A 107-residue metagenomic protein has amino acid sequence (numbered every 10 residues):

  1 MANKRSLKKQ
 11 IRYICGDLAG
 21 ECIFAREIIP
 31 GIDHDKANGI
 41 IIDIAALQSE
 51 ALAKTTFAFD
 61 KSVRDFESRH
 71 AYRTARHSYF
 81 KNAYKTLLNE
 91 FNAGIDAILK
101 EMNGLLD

Functional and structural regions predicted by a protein language model:
M1-R5, I28-N38, T74: Short, surface-exposed loop/turn segments at secondary-structure junctions
N3-P30: Short terminal alpha-helical segments
I14-D17, G31, D35-L47: Alpha-helical segments in soluble extracytoplasmic regions
C22, R26, Q48, L52-T55: Short amphipathic alpha-helical segments enriched in hydrophobics
I40-I42, E50-D107: Low-complexity intrinsically disordered segments
